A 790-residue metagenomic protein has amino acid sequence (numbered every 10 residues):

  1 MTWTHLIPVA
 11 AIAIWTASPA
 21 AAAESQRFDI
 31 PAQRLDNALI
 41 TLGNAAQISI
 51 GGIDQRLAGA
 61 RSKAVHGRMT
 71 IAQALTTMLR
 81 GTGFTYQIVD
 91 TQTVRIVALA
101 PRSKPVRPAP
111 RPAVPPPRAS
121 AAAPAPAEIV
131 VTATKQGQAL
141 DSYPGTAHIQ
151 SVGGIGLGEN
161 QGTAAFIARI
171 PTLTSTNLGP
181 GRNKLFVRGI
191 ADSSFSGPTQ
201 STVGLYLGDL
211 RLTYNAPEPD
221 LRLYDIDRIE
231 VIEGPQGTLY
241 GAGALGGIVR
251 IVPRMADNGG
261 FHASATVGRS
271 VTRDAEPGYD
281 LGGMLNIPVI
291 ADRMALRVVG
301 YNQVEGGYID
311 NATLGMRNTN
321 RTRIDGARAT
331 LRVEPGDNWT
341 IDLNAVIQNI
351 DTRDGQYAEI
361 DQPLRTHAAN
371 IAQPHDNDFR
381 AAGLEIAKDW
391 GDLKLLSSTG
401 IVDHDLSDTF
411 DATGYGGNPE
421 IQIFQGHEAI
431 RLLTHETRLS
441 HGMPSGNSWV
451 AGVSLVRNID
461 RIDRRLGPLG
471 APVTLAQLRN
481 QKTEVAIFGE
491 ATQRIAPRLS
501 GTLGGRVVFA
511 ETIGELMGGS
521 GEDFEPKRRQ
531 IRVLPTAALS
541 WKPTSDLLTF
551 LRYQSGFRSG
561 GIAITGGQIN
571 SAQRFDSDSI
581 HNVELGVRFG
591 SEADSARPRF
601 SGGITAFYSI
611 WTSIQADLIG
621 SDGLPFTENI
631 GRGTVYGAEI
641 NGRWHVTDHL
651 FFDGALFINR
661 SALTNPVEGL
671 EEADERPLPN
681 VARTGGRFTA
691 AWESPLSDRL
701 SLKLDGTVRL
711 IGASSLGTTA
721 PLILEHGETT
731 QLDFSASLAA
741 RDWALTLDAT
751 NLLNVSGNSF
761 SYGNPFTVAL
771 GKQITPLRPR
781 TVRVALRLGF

Functional and structural regions predicted by a protein language model:
R111-N258, L585: Acidic, small-polar-rich N-terminal luminal/periplasmic segments of exported/outer-membrane proteins
Q200-T202, Y224-E233, T238-D310, N318-A327 (+5 more regions): Outer-membrane beta-barrel translocator/receptor signature
R273-T352, D378-G383, R431, L439-V456 (+3 more regions): Transmembrane beta-barrel wall of Gram-negative outer-membrane proteins
G282, E385-T413, K542, L548-Q554 (+5 more regions): Membrane-embedded beta-barrel scaffold of Gram-negative outer-membrane proteins
L314-N318, V450-T544, S559, L650 (+3 more regions): Signature of Gram-negative outer-membrane beta-barrel scaffolds
N349-L364, D405, R457-L466, E511-I513 (+5 more regions): Surface-exposed extracellular loop regions of Gram-negative outer-membrane beta-barrel proteins, predominantly
W449-V450, P497, G501, A510 (+3 more regions): Gram-negative outer-membrane beta-barrel transporters
R709-G717, S737-F790: C-terminal beta-signal and adjacent terminal beta-strands/loops of Gram-negative outer-membrane beta-barrel proteins
